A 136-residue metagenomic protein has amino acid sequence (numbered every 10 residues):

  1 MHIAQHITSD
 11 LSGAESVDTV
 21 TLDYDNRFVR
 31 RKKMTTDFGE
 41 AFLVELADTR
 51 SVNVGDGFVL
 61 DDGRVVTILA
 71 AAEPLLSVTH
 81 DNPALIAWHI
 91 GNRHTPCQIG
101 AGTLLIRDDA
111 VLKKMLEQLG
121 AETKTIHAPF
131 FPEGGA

Functional and structural regions predicted by a protein language model:
M1-S16, F38, I106-A136: Helix-rich terminal scaffold detector
M1-S51: Intrinsically disordered, low-complexity, positively charged segments
F38, D61-D62, A72: Short acidic-glycine loop/turn motifs at beta-strand connectors
R50, V65-V66: Small-residue-biased structural context
S51-N53, F58-L60: Short, well-ordered loop/turn sites that connect or cap secondary structure elements
V59-L60, G100, R107: Intrinsic disorder
T67-T103: Mid-chain, well-packed structural core segment of small domains
